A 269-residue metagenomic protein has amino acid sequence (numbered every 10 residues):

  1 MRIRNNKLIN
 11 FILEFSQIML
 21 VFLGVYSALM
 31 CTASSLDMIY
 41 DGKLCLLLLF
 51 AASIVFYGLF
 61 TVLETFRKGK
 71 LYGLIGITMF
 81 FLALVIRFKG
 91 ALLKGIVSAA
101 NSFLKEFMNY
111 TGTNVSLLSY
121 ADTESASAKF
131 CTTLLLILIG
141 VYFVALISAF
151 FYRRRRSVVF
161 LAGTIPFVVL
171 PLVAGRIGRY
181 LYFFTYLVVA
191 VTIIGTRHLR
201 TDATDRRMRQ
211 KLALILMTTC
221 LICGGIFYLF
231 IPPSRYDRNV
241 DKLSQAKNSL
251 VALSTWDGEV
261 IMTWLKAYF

Functional and structural regions predicted by a protein language model:
M1-F269: Helix-boundary/low-complexity linker signature
